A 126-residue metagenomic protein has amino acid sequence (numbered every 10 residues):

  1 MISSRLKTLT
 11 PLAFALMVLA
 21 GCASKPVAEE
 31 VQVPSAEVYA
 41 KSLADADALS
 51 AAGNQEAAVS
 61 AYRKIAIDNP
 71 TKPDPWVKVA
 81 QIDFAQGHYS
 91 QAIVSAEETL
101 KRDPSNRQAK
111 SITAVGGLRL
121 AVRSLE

Functional and structural regions predicted by a protein language model:
L16-A40: Bacterial Sec signal peptide processing site at the extreme N-terminus
Y39, P73-D74, R107-Q108: Helix-start (N-cap) detector for alpha-helical repeat units in TPR-like alpha-solenoids, especially tetratricopeptide
K64-I65, E98-T99: Canonical positions in the second alpha-helix
K78, I112-T113: Canonical tetratricopeptide repeat
